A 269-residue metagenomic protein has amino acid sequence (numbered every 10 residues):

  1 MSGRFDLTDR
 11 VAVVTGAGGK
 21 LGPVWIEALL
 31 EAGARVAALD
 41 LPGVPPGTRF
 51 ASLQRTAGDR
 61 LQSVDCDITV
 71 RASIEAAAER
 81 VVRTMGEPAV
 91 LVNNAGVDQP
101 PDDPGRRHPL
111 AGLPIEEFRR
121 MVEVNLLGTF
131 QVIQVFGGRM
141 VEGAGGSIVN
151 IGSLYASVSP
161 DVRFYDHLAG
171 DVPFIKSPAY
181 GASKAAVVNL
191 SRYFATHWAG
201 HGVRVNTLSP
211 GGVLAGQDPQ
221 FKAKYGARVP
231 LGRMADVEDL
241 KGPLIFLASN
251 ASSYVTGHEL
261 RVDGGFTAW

Functional and structural regions predicted by a protein language model:
S2-R4, R107, H167, I245 (+1 more regions): Short C-terminal tail/terminal secondary-structure segment of NAD(P)H-dependent dehydrogenase/reductase domains
R4-A37, F194: Canonical Rossmann dinucleotide-binding motif of NAD(H)/NADP(H)-dependent dehydrogenases/reductases, specifically
A34-R49: Conserved glycine-rich Rossmann-like NAD(P)H-binding loop of the short-chain dehydrogenase/reductase
A76-R83, D102, R106-E123: Active-site Tyr-X3-Lys motif and surrounding loop/helix of classical short-chain dehydrogenase/reductase
E79, G96, V124-E142, G152-S159 (+3 more regions): Amphipathic alpha-helical dimer-interface segment in Rossmann-like NAD(P)H-dependent oxidoreductases
A89, V97, A111-F130, G145 (+5 more regions): Catalytic Tyr-X3-Lys loop
I115, V149-A186, S191-A199: Catalytic loop of short-chain dehydrogenase/reductase
G145, A199-R204, V255-G257: Short, small/polar-rich loop/turn modules that mediate ligand/substrate recognition or access, typified
